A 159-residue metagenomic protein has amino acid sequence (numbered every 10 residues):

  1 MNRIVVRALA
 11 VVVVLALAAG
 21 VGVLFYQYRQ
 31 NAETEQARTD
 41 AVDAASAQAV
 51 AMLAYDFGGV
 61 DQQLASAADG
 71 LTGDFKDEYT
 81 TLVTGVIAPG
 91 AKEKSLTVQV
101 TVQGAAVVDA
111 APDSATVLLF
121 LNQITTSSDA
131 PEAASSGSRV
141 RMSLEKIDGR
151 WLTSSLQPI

Functional and structural regions predicted by a protein language model:
M1-A54: Juxtamembrane and targeting peptides
R3-V6, G20-F25, E33-T34, G70-D77 (+3 more regions): Short low-complexity stretches enriched in small and charged residues
R7, G58, A134-S136: Short hydrophobic/aromatic segments of transmembrane alpha-helices and their interfaces
L9-V14, Q27-R29, L64-D69, K76-L82 (+2 more regions): A broad, low-specificity signal for short, low-complexity segments enriched in glycine/proline and polar/charged
Q36-K92: Core segments of small alpha/beta cavity-forming domains
A91-S127: Surface-exposed, charged secondary-structure patches
S128-A134: Solvent-exposed, non-transmembrane alpha-helical starts
G137-I159: Short beta-strand edge/turn micro-motifs at domain boundaries
